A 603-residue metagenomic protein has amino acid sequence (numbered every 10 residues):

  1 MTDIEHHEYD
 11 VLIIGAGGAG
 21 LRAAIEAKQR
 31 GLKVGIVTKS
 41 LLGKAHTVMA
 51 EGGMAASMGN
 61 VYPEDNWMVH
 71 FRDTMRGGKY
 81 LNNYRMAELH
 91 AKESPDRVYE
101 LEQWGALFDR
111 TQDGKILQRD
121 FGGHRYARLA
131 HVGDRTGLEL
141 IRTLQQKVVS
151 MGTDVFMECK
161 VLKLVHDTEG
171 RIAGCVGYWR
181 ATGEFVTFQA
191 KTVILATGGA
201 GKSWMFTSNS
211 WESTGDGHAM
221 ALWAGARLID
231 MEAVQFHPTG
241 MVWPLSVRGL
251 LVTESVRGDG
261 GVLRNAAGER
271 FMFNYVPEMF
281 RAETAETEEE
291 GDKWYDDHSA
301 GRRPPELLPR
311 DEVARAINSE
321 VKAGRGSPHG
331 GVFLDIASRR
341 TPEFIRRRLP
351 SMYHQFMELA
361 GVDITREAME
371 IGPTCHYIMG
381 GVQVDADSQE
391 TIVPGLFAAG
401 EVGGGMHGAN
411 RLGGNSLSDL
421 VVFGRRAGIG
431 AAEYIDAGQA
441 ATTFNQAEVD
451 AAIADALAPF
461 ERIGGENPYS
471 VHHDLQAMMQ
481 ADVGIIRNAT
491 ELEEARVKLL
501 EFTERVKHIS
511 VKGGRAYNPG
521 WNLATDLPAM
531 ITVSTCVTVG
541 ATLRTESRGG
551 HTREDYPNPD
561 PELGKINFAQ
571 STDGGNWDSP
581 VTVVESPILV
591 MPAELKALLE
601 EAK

Functional and structural regions predicted by a protein language model:
T2, H7-Y9, G18, A23-E26 (+15 more regions): Glycine- and aromatic-enriched mobile tails/lids
H6-Y9, T182-T192, I392-V393: Core beta-strand elements of the Rossmann-like FAD/NAD(P) dinucleotide-binding domain in flavoenzyme oxidoreductases
G17-G18, L41, R135, A200-G201: Residue-level detector of alpha-helix initiation sites
L32-T38, D230: Short beta-strand "acidic-cap" motif of Rossmann-like dinucleotide-binding folds
L42, R227-E358, G430-D436, H472 (+1 more regions): An anion/pyrophosphate-binding glycine-rich loop and adjacent beta-alpha core in soluble alpha-beta enzymes
A56-H90: Glycine-rich active-site loop/strand segments that organize a redox cofactor
R97-E184, Q189, A196, H237-P244 (+2 more regions): Conserved redox-cofactor binding core of oxidoreductases
T192-S246, L250, A282, N410-G430: Glycine-rich loop(s) and the adjacent beta-strand/alpha-helix scaffold that form part
